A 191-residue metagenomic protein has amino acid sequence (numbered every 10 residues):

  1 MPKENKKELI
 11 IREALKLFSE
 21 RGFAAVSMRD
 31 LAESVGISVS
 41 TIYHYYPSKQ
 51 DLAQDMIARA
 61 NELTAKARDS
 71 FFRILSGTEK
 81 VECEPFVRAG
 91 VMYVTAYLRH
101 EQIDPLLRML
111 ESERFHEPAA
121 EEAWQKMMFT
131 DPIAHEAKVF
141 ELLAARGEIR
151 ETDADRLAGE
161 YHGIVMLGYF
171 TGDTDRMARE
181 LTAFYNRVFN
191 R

Functional and structural regions predicted by a protein language model:
M1-N5: N-terminal intrinsically disordered/low-complexity leader segments
L9, L17-D55, R59: Helix-turn-helix
I11, I57, N61, V87 (+1 more regions): Amphipathic, non-transmembrane alpha-helical scaffold segments
D69-E101, L157-A158: Hydrophobic alpha-helical connector segments
S76, V91-R99, L107-H116, A183-F189: Helix-loop "lid/cap" segments that line or gate small-molecule binding pockets
A89-T95, K138-R146, E160-R191: C-terminal peripheral helix-coil segments that are non-catalytic and often amphipathic
R99-E111, P118-A145: Amphipathic alpha-helical packing segments from all-alpha helical-bundle domains
R150-A158: Membrane-interface starts of transmembrane alpha-helices
